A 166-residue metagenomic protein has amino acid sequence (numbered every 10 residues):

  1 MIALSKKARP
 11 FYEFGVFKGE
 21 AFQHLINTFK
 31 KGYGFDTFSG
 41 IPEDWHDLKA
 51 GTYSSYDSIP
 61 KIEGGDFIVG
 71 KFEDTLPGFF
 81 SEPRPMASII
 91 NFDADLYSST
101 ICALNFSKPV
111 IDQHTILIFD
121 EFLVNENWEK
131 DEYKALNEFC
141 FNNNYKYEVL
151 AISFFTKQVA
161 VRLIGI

Functional and structural regions predicted by a protein language model:
L4-I166: S-adenosylmethionine/decaboxylated-SAM
